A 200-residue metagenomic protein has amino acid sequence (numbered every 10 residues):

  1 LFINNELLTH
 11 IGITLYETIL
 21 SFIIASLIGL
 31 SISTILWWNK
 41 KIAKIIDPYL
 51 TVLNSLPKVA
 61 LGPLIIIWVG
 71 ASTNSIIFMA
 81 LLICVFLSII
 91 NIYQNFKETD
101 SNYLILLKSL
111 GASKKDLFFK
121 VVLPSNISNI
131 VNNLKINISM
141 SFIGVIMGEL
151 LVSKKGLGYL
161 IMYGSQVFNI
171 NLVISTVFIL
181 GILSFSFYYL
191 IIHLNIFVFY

Functional and structural regions predicted by a protein language model:
L1-I23: Periplasmic/extracellular loop-to-transmembrane helix junction in inner-membrane transport proteins
L7, I11, L15, I45-V52 (+7 more regions): Hydrophobic alpha-helical elements at and bordering transmembrane segments of multi-pass membrane proteins
L20-L50: Transmembrane-helix boundary motif in ABC transporter permease subunits
K40, K97, N132, I174-Y200: C-terminal transmembrane helix and the adjacent membrane-cytosol boundary/short C-terminal tail of inner/organellar
T51-V85, N95: Generic hydrophobic transmembrane alpha-helix motif, especially the helices
I67-W68, I143-I179, F199: Glycine-rich helix-loop "coupling/hinge" segments at transmembrane-helix boundaries in multipass transporters
F78, L82, K115-G148, S175 (+2 more regions): Transmembrane alpha-helices
F96-T99, L106-N126, Q166: Short helix-to-coil transition segments within interhelical loops that connect adjacent transmembrane helices
